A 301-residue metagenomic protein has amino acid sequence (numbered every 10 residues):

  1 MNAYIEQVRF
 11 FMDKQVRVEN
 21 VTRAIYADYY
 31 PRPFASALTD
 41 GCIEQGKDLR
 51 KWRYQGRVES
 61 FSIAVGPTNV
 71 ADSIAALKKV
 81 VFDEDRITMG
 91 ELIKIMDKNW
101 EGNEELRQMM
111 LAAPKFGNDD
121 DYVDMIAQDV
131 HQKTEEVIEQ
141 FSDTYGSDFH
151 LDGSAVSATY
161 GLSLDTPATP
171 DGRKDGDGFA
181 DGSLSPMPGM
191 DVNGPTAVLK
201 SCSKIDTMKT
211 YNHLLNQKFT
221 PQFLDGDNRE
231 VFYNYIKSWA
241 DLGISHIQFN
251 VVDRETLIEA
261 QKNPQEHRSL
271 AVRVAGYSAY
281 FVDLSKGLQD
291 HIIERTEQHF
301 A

Functional and structural regions predicted by a protein language model:
M1-A301: Acidic, glycine-enriched catalytic cores built around paired aspartates
